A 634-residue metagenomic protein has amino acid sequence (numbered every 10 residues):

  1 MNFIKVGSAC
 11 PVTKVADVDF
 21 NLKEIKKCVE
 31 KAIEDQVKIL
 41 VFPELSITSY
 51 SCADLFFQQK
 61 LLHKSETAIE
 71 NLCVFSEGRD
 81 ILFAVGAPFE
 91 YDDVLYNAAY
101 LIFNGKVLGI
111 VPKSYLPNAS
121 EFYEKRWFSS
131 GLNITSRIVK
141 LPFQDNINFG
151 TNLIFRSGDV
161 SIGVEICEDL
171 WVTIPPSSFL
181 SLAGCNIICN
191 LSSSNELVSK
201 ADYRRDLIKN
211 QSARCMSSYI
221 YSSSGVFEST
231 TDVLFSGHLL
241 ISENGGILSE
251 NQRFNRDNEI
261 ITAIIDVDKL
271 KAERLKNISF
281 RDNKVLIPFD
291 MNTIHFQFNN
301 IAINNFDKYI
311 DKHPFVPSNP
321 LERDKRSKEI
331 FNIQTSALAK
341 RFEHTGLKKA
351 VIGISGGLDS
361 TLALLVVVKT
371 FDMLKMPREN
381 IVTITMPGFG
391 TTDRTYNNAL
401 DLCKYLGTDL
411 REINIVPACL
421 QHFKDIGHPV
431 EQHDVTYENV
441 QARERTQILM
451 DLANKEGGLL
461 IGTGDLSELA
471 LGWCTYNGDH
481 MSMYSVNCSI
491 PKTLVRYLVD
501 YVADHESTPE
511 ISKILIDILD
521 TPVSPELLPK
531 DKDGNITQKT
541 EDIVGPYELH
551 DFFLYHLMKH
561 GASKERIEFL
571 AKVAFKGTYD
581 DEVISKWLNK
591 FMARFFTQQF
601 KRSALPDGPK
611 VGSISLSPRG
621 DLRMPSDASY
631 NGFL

Functional and structural regions predicted by a protein language model:
M1-G353, K369-R378: Enzyme catalytic cores with a strong preference for nitrogen-chemistry domains
K5, N21, G158, C215-S217 (+5 more regions): ATP/NTP-dependent adenylation/nucleotidyl-transfer catalytic domains that generate, transfer, or process NMP-activated
